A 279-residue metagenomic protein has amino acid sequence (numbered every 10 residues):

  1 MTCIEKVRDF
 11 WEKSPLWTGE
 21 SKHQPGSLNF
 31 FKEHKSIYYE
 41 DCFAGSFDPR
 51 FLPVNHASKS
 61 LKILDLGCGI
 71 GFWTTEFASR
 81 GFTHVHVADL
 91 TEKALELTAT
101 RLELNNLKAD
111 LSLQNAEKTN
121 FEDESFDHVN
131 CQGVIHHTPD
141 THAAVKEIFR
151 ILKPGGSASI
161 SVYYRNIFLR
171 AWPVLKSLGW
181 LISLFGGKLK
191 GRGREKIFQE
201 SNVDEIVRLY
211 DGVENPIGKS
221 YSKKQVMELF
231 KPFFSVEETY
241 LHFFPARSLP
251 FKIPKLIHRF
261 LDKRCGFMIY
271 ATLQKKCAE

Functional and structural regions predicted by a protein language model:
M1-E33: N-terminal, positively charged/glycine-rich alpha-helical extensions of SAM-dependent methyltransferases
K32-L61: Conserved alpha-helix/loop element of class I SAM-dependent methyltransferases that forms part of the SAM/SAH-binding
L64, I70-K118: Class I SAM-dependent methyltransferase SAM/SAH-binding core
E117-H128: A short acidic, Gly/Pro-enriched loop at the edge of an enzyme's catalytic core that lines a small-molecule cofactor
H128-P139: A short SAM/SAH-binding and catalytic strip from SAM-dependent methyltransferases
H142-P154: A short glycine-rich, Lys/Arg-flanked "PGG" loop and its adjoining helix->strand segment in the class I
S157-E195: Conserved class I S-adenosyl-L-methionine
L175, G186-E279: A C-terminal cap/extension of S-adenosyl-L-methionine-dependent methyltransferases that defines the acceptor-substrate
